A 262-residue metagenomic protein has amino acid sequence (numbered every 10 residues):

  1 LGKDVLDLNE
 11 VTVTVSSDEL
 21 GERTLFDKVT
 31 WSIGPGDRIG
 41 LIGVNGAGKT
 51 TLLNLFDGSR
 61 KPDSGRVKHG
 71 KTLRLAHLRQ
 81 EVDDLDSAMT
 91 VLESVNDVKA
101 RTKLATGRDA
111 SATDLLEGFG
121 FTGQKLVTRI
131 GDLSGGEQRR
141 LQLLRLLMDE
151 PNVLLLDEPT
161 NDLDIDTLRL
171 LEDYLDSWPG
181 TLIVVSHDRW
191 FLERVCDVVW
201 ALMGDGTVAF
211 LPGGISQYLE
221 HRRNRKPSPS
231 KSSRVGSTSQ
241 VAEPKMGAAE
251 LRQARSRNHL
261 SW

Functional and structural regions predicted by a protein language model:
G2-W262: ABC ATP-binding cassette signature C-motif
